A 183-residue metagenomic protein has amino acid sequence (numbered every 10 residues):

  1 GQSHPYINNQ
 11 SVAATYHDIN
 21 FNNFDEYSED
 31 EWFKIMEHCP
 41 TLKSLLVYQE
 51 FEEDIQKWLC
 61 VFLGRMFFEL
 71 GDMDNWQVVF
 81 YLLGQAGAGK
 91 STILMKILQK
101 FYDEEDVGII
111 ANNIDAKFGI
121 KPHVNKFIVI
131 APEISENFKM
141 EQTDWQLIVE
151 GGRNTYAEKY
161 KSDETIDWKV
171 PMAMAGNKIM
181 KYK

Functional and structural regions predicted by a protein language model:
G1-F127: P-loop NTPase catalytic core of nucleic-acid-dependent motor ATPases
S44, Y48, G151-T155, A175: A Trp-anchored, charged/polar loop motif used as the substrate-binding/catalytic surface of acyl/ester-handling
C60, Q142, V170-M172: A generic alpha-helix preference that emphasizes hydrophobic side chains
Q99-Y102, Q142-D163: Conserved catalytic/switch belt of AAA+ P-loop NTPases
F118-N125, A157-G176: AAA+/SF3 P-loop NTPase mechanochemical coupling elements
G119, H123, E136-T143, L147: P-loop NTPase motor core
A131-I134: Walker B catalytic acidic pair
I179-K183: Short regulatory helix/loop adjacent to the ATP-binding pocket of P-loop NTPases
